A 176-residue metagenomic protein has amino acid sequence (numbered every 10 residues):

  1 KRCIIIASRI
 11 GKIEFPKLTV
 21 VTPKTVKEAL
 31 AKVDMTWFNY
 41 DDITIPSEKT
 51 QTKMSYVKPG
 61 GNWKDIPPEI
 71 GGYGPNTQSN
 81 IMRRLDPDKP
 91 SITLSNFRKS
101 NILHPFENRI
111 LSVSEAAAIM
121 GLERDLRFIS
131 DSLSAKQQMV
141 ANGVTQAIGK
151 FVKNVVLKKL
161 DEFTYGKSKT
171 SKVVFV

Functional and structural regions predicted by a protein language model:
R2-V176: S-adenosyl-L-methionine-dependent DNA methyltransferase catalytic core
